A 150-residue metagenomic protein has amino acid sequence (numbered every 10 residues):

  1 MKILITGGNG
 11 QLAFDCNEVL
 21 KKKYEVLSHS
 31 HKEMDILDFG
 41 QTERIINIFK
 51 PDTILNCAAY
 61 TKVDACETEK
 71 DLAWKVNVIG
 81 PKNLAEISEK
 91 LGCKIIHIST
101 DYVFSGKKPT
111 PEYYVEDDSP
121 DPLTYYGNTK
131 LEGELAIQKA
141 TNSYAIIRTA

Functional and structural regions predicted by a protein language model:
K2-L20: N-terminal Rossmann NAD(P)H-binding glycine-rich loop of SDR-like oxidoreductase domains
T6, H29, I54-A58, I95-T100 (+2 more regions): SDR active-site strand-loop-helix element
A13, V63-D64, F104-G106: Glycine/Thr-rich phosphate-binding loops of Rossmann-like dinucleotide-binding domains
D15, V19, I87, A136: Rossmann-fold NAD(P)-dependent oxidoreductase module
K21-R44: Adenosine-cofactor binding site in Rossmann-like domains, unifying the SAM/SAH pocket of S-adenosylmethionine-dependent
Y24, F49, K90-L91, A140: Helix C-cap/helix->beta junction micro-motif
F39-V76, I87: NAD(P)H-binding glycine-rich loop region in Rossmannoid oxidoreductase-like domains and their noncatalytic homologs
T68, K75, G80-N83, K90 (+1 more regions): Catalytic helix-loop patch of NAD(P)-dependent Rossmann-fold dehydrogenases
